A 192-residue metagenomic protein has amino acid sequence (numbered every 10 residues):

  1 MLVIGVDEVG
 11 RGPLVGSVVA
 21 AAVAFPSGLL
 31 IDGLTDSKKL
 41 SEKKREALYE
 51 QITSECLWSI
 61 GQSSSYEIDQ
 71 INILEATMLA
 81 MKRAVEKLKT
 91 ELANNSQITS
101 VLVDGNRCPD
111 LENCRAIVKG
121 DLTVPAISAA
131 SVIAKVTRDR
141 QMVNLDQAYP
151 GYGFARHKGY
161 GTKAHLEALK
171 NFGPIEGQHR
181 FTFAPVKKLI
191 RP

Functional and structural regions predicted by a protein language model:
M1-P192: RNase H-like, Mg2+-dependent phosphodiesterase core, and more generally RNA phosphate-backbone-engaging helix-loop
